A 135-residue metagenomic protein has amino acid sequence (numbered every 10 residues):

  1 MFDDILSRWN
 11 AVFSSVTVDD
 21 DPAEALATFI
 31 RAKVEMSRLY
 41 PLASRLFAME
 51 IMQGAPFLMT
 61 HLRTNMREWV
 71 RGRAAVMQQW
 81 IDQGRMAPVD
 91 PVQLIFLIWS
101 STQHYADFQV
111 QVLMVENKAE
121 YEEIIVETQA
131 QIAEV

Functional and structural regions predicted by a protein language model:
M1-V16, E24, T28-E35, T60 (+1 more regions): Alpha-helical structural segments
R8, Q53, S100, H104: Active-site micro-motifs of SAM-dependent methyltransferase domains
V18-D20, Q53-G54: Helix-loop segments that flank and shape redox-cofactor active sites
A23-M52, V92-W99, A130-E134: Amphipathic alpha-helical segments that line or abut small-molecule/effector binding pockets and mediate allosteric
E24, T60-N65, D82-L97: All-alpha amphipathic helical-bundle segments outside canonical DNA-binding/catalytic cores that form hydrophobic
E35, L39, R67, R71-R85 (+1 more regions): C-terminal peripheral helix-coil segments that are non-catalytic and often amphipathic
R38-T60, F108-V115: Amphipathic alpha-helical segments used for helix-helix packing
